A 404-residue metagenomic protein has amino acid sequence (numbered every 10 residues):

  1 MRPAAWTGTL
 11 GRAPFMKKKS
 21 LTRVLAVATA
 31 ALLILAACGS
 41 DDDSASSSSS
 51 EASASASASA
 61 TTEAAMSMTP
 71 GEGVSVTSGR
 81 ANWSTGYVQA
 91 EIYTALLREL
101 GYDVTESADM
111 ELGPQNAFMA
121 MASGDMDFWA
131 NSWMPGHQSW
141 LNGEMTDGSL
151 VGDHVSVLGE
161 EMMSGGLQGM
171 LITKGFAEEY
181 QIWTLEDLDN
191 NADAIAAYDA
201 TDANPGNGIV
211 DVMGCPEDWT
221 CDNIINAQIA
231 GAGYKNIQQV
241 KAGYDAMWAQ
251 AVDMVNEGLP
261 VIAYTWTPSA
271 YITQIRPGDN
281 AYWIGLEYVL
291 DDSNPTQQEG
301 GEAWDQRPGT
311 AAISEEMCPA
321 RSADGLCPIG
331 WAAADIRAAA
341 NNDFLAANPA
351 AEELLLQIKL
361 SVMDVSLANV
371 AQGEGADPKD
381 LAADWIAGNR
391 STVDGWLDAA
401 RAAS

Functional and structural regions predicted by a protein language model:
L32-A37: C-terminal motif of bacterial Sec signal peptides marking the signal peptidase cleavage site
C38-A54: Bacterial lipoprotein signal-peptidase II cleavage site
G71-T85, Y102-D109, I209-M213, L355: Short, well-ordered beta-strand elements
E72-V74, T85, D218-N236, A246-G258 (+2 more regions): An extracytoplasmic/periplasmic, membrane-proximal ligand-sensing/linker region
W83-S84, Y102-A122, V240-Q250, A270: Short helix-initiation/N-cap motifs at beta->coil->alpha
S84-D103, A227-I229: Short, polar/charged alpha-helical segment
N116, T146-D153, Q228-D364: Flexible, solvent-exposed loop/hinge segments that line or gate ligand/substrate-binding clefts
G152-V212: A conserved helix-loop-strand patch within extracytoplasmic ligand-binding domains of the periplasmic binding
